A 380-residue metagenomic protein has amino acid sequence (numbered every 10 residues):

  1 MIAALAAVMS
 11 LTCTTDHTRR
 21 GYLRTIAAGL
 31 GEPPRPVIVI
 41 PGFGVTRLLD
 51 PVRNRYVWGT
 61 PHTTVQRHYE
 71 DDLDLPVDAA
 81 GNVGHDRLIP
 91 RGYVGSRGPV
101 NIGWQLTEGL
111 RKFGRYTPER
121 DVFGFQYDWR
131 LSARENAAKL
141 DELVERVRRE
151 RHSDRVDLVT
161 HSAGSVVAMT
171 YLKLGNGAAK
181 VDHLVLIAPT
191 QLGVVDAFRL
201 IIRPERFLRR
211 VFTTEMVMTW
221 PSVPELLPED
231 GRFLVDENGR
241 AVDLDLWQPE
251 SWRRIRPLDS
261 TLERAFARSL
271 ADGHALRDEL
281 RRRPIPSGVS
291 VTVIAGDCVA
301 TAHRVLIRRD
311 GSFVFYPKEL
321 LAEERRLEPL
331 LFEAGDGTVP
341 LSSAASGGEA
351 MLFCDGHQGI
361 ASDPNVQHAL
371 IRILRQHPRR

Functional and structural regions predicted by a protein language model:
M1-L5: Sec-dependent N-terminal signal peptides
V8-P221, P228-E229, V235, V242 (+1 more regions): N-terminal non-catalytic accessory region
I187, F198-I285, V293: Secreted, luminal/periplasmic, and some membrane-associated catalytic domains that remodel anionic oxygen-ester
L258-R380: C-terminal subdomain of alpha/beta-hydrolase-fold enzymes, centered on the catalytic histidine and its supporting
